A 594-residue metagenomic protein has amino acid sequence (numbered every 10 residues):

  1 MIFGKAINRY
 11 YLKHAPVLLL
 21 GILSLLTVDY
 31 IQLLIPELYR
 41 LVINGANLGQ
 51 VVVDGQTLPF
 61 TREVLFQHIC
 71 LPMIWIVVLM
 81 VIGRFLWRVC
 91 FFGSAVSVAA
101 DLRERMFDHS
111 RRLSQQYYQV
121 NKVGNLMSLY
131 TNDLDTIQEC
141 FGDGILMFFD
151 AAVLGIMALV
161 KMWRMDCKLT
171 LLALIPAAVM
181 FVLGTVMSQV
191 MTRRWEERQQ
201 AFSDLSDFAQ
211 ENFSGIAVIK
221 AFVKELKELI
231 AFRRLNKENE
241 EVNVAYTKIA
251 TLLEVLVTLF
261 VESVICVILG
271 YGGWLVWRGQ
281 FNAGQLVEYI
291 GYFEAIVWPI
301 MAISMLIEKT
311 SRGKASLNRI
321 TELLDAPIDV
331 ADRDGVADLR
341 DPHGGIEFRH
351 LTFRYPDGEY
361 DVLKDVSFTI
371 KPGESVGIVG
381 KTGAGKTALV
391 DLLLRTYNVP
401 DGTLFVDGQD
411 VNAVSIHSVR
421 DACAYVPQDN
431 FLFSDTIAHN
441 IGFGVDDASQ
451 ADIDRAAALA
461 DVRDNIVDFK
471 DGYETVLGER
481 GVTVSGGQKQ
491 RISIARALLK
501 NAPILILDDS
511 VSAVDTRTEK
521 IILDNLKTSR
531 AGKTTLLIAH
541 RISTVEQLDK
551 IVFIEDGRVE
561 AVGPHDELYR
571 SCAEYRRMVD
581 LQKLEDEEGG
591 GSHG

Functional and structural regions predicted by a protein language model:
M1-I35, N47-P72, L86-F91, A95 (+10 more regions): Membrane-integrated ABC transporters
I2-F3, F91-F92, R111-I156: Juxtamembrane loop-to-helix connectors within ABC transporter transmembrane domains
L12-K13, Q115-Q116, N132-F141, I145 (+8 more regions): An intracellular "coupling" helix at the cytosolic face of ABC transporter transmembrane type-1 domains
K13, V17-D29, I76, D143-E197 (+1 more regions): Transmembrane helices of ABC transporter permease
M106, S110, I219, I320 (+1 more regions): Helix-loop junctions and hydrophobic alpha-helical segments within the transmembrane domains of large membrane
S110, F232, I320, F348-H350: Conserved catalytic Walker-motif region of ABC-type ATPase nucleotide-binding domains
K161-I175, A245, I249-N318, L324: Helix-loop-helix
L339-G594: ABC-type nucleotide-binding domain
